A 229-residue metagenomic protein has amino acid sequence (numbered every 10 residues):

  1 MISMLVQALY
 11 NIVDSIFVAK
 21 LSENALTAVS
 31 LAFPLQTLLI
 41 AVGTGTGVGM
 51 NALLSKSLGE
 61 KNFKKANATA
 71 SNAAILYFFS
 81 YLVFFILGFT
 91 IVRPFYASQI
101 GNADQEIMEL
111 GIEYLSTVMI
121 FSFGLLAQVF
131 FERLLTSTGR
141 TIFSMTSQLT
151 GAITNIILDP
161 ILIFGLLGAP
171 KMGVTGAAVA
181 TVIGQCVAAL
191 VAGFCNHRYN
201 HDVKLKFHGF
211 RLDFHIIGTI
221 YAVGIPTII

Functional and structural regions predicted by a protein language model:
M1, L5, L9, V13 (+9 more regions): Generic alpha-helical transmembrane segments of integral inner-membrane proteins, especially permease/transport modules
M1-N51, S55, A222-I229: Signature of the first transmembrane helix
M4, I16, A52, R93-P94 (+6 more regions): Transmembrane alpha-helix boundary and packing residues in multipass membrane permease domains and related
L5, L9-T27, Y96-Q105, I161-M172: Helix-terminus/linker motif at the lipid-water interface of multi-pass membrane proteins
A8, P34, L38-T44, V48 (+6 more regions): Hydrophobic alpha-helical transmembrane segments of integral membrane proteins, especially multi-pass transporters
L26-I86, L125-S144: Small-residue-rich hydrophobic transmembrane alpha-helices
L54-F123, P170-I225: Short alpha-helical transmembrane segments in multi-pass integral membrane proteins
K64, Y77, L134-I161, T175-A178 (+1 more regions): Alpha-helical transmembrane segments of multi-pass membrane transporters/permeases
